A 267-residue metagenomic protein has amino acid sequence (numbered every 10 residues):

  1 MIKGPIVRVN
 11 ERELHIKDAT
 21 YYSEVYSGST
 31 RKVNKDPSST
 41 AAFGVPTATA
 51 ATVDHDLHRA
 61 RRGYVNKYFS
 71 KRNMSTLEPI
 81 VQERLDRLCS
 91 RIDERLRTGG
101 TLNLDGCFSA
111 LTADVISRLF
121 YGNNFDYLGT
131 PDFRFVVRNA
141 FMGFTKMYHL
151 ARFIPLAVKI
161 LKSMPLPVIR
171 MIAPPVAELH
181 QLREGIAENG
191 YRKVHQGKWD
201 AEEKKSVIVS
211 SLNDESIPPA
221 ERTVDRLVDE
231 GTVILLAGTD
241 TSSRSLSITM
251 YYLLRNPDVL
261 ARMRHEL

Functional and structural regions predicted by a protein language model:
M1-T20, E24, S38: N-terminal targeting/anchor module and adjacent flexible "hinge" preceding the catalytic domain
S23-A42, A60, A261: Cytochrome P450 catalytic domain signature, combining two hallmark sequence patches
P37-F120, F135-R192, N213, D225: Cytochrome P450 catalytic-domain helical core, especially the substrate-recognition surface and oxygen-activation
T112, T241-E266: Cytochrome P450 catalytic-core helices
V115-N124, L254-D258: Extended, well-ordered alpha-helical segments in internal regulatory regions
G122-D132: Short conserved catalytic/interaction loops centered on acidic-Pro-aromatic/His motifs
P175-S245: Conserved cytochrome P450 catalytic core segment spanning the I/J/K helices
